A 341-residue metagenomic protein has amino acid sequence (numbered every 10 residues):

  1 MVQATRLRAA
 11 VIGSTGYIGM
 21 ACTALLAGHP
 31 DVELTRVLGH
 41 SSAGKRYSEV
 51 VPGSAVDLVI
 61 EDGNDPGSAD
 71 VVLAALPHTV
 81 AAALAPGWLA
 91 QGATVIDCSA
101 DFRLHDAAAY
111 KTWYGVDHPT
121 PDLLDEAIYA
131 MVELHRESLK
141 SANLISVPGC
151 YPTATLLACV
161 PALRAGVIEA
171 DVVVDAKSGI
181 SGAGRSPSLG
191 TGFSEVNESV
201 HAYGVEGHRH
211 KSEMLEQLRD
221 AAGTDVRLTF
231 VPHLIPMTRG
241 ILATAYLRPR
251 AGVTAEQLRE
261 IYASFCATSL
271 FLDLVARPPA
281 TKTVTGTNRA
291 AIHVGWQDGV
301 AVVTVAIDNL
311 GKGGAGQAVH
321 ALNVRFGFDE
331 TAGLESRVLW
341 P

Functional and structural regions predicted by a protein language model:
M1-E198, Y203-V205, G223, G295-Q297 (+2 more regions): N-terminal Rossmann-like NAD(P) cofactor-binding subdomain of oxidoreductases, focused on the glycine-rich
R8-V11, S146, T244-Y246, V303-A306: Short glycine-rich or small-residue beta-strand-to-loop segments that form or flank ligand, phosphate, metal/Fe-S
Y17, E126, C150-L157, V205-E213 (+5 more regions): Conserved active-site and cofactor/substrate-binding residues in soluble primary-metabolism enzymes
T23, L156-L163, K211-L215, R259 (+2 more regions): Predominant activation on well-ordered alpha-helical scaffold segments within soluble catalytic domains
L25, H29, A165, Q217-A221 (+2 more regions): Change "in soluble alpha/beta enzymes" to "in soluble alpha/beta proteins
A127, V226, N288-A290: Short beta-strand or tight-loop elements that sit immediately N-terminal to catalytic metal-binding acidic residues
E206-L274: C-terminal substrate-binding/catalytic lobe of Rossmann-fold NAD(P)-dependent dehydrogenases
Y246-P341: C-terminal active-site/capping subdomain that shapes the small-molecule cofactor and substrate pocket of enzyme
